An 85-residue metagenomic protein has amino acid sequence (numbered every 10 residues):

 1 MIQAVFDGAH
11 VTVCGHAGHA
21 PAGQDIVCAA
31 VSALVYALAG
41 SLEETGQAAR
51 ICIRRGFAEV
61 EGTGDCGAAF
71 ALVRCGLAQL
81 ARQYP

Functional and structural regions predicted by a protein language model:
M1-Q24, Y36-P85: N-terminal intrinsically disordered, cationic/polar leader segments that include organellar targeting peptides
G23, V27-V31: Short, conserved glycine- and acidic-residue-centered signature motifs in active-site or ligand-binding loops
